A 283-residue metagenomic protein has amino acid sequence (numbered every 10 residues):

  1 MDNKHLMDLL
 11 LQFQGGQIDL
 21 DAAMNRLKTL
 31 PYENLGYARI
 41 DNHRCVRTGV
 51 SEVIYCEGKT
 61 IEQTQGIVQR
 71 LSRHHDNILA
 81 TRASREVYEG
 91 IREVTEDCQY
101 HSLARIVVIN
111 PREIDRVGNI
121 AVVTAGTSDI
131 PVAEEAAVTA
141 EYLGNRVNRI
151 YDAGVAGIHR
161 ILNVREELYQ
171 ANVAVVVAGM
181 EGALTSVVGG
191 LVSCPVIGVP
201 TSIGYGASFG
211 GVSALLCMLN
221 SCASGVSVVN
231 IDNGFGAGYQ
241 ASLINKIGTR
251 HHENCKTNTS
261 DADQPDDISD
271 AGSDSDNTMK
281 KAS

Functional and structural regions predicted by a protein language model:
M1-S84, Y88, E93-V94: Long amphipathic alpha-helical segments
T64, D129-E134, I158-H159, A178-V187 (+2 more regions): Short glycine/serine/threonine-rich phosphate/pyrophosphate-binding segments that cradle anionic phosphate groups
A104-V108, R146-E167, V212-S213, V229: Glycine-rich oxoanion-binding loops at beta->alpha junctions
V117-H159: Glycine-rich phosphate/diphosphate-binding loop of Rossmann-like nucleotide-binding domains
N163-T201: Glycine-rich phosphate-binding loop
I203, A207-H251, K281-A282: C-terminal binding/interaction regions
H252-M279: Intrinsically disordered, low-complexity terminal tails and inter-domain linkers enriched for S/T/G/P/D/E
